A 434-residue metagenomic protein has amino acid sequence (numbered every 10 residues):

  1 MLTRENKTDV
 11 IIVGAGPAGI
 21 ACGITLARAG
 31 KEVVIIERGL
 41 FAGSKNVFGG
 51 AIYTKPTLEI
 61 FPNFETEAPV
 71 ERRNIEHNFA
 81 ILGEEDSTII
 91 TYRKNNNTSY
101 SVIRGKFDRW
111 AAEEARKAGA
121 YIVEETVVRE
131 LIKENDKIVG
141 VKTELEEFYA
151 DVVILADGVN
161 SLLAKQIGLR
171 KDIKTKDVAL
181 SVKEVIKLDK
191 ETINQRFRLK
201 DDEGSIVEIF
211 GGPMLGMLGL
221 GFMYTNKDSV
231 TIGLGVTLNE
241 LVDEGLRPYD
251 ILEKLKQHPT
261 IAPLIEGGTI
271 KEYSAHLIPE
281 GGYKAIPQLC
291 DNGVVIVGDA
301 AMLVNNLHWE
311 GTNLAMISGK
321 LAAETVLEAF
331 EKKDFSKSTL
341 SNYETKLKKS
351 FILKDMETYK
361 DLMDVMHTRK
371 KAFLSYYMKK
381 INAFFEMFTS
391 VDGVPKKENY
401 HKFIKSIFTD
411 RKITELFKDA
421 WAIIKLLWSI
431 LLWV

Functional and structural regions predicted by a protein language model:
E5-I35: N-terminal Rossmann-like FAD-binding beta1-loop-alpha1 element of flavoenzymes
G14, A156-D157, V297: Short, well-ordered coil/turn residues at beta-beta hairpins and beta-strand->alpha-helix junctions within
A18, F41, N160: Conserved Rossmann-like nucleotide-cofactor binding loop
G39-L82: N-terminal FAD cofactor-binding segment of flavoenzymes
K94-E113, L241-L246: Short beta-strand to alpha-helix junction loop
R116-I261: Predominantly flavin-linked oxidoreductase catalytic cores and closely associated redox partners
M214-L218, E240-L321, F335-I352, T358: FAD/FMN-dependent oxidoreductases across multiple families
L327-V434: C-terminal helical "tail/cap" subdomain of flavin- and related membrane-associated enzymes
